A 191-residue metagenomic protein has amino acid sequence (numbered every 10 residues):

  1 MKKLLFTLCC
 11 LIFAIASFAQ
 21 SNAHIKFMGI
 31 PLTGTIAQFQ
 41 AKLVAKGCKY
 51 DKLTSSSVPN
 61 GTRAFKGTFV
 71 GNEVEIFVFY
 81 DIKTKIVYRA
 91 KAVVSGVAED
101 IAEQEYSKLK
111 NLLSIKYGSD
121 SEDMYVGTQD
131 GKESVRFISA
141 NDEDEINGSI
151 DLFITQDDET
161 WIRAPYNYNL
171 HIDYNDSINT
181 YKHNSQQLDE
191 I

Functional and structural regions predicted by a protein language model:
L4-A16: Sec-dependent N-terminal signal peptides
T7, F18-Q20, Y88-A90: A short alpha-helix capping/helix-coil boundary motif
C9-L11, N22, T68: Generic marker of residues within folded, mature protein domains
Q20-P59, V94-I191: Non-cytosolic coordination micro-motifs
G61-L109: Mid-chain, structured segments of secreted extracytoplasmic proteins
